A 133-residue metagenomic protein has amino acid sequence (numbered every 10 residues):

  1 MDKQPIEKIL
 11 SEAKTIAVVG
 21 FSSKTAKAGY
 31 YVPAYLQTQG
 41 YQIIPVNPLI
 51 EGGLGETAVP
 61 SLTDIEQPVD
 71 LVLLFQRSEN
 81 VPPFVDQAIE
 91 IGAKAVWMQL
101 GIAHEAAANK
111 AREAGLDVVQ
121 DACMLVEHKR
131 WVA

Functional and structural regions predicted by a protein language model:
M1-E12: Short N-terminal or domain-adjacent regulatory/targeting segments
I16-A17: Conserved beta-strand elements of the Class I
S22-K27, A34-L54: NAD(P)-binding Rossmann-fold cofactor-contacting core
Q39-Y41, I91-V96, A114-L116: A short helix->loop->beta-strand "cap" motif at the edges of active sites that frequently abuts
G53-E56, D70, A106-N109, E127-V132: Short, charged, surface-exposed secondary-structure boundary motifs
G55-T63: Active-site regions of enzymes building and remodeling cell-envelope glycoconjugates
L62-I102: Mid-chain, well-packed structural core segment of small domains
L100-H128: Rossmann-fold NAD(P)-binding glycine/threonine-rich loop
